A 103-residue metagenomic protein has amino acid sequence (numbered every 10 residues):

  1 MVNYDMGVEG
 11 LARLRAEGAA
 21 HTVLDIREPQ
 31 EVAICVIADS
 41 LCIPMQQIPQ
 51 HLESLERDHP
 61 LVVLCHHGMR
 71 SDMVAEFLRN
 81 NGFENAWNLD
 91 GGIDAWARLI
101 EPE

Functional and structural regions predicted by a protein language model:
M1-T22, E28-P60, M69-E103: Rhodanese-like catalytic fold shared by cysteine-dependent sulfurtransferases and DSP/PTP-type phosphatases
L64: Short, surface-exposed ligand- or partner-binding patches at beta-edge/loop junctions that are enriched in aromatics
